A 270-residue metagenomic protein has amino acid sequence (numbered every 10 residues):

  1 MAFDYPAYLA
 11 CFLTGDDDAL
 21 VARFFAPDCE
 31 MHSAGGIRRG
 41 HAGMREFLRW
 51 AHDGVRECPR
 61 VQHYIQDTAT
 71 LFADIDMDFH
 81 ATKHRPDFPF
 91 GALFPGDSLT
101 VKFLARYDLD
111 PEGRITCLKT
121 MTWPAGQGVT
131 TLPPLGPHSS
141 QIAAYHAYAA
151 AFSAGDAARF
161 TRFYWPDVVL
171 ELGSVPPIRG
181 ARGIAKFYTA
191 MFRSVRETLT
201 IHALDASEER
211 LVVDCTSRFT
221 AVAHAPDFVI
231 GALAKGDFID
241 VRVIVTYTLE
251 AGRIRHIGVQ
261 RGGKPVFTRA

Functional and structural regions predicted by a protein language model:
M1-A270: C-terminal and inter-domain tail/linker signature
